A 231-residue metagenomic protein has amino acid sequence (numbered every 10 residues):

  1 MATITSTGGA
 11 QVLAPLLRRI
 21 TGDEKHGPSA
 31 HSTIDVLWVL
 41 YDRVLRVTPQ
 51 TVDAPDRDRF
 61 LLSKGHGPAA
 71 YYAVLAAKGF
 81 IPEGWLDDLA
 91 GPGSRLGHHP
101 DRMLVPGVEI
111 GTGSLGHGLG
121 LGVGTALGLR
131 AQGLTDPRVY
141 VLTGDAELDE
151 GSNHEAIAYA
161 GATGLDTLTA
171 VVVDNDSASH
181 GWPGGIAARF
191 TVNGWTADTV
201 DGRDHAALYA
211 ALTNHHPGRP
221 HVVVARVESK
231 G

Functional and structural regions predicted by a protein language model:
M1-Q132, W195, T199: Thiamine diphosphate
V47-Q50, R57-R59, D101-G231: Glycine-rich ThDP/TPP pyrophosphate-binding loop and its adjacent helix/strand module within ThDP-dependent enzymes
